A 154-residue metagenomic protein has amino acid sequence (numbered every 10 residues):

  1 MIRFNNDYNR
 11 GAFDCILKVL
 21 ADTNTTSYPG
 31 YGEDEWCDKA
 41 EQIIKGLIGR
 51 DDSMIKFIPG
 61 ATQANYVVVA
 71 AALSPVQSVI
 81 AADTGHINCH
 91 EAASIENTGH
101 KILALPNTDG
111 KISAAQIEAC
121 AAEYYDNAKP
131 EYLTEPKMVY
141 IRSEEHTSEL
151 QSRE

Functional and structural regions predicted by a protein language model:
F13-A61, D83-N88, S94: Conserved N-terminal alpha-helix of the aminotransferase class I/II PLP-enzyme fold
L47-R50, A72, E96-N97, K129-T134: Solvent-exposed alpha-helices and their adjacent loops that cap or buttress functional pockets in soluble metabolic
D52-L73, L103-G110: Conserved core of the PLP fold type I
I58-P59, A81-D83, P106, Y140-R142: Short beta-strand segments
A71-C89: Conserved PLP-anchoring active-site segment centered on the Schiff-base-forming lysine
G99-E144: PLP-dependent aminotransferase-class I/II
E145-E154: Single conserved hydrophobic/aromatic residue that forms the stacking wall/gate of nucleotide- or nucleobase-binding
